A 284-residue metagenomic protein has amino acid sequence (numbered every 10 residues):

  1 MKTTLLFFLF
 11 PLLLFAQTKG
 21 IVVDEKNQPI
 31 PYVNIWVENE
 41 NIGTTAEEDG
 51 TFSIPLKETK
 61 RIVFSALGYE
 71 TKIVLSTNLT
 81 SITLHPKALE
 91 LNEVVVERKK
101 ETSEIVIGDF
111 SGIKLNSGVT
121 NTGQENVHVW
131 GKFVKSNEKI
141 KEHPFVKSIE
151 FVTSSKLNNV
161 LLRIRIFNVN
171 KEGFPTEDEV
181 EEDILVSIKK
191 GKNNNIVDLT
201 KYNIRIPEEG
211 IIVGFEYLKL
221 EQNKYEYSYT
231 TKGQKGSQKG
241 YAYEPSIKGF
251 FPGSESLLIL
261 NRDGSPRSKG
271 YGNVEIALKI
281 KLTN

Functional and structural regions predicted by a protein language model:
M1-I21, N284: Bacterial Sec-dependent N-terminal signal peptides
T18, E25-N39: Short, ordered, surface-exposed loop/turn motifs in non-cytosolic proteins
I30, S53-K60, I204-P207: Short Pro-Gly-centered beta-turn/loop motif in secreted/extracellular proteins
V33-V37, I62, V96, I164: Hydrophobic beta-strand segments
N41-T51: Short, acidic Ser/Thr/Gly-rich low-complexity loop/linker segments typical of extracellular and cell-surface proteins
V63-L75: A short, solvent-exposed loop/turn motif at the edges and junctions of modular extracellular/periplasmic domains
E90-V169, E216-Y217, E221-N284: Beta-sheet-rich sandwich/jelly-roll-like modules and their strand-loop junctions
L161-G233: Aromatic- and Gly/Pro-enriched, solvent-exposed loop/edge beta-strand patches characteristic of beta-rich domains
